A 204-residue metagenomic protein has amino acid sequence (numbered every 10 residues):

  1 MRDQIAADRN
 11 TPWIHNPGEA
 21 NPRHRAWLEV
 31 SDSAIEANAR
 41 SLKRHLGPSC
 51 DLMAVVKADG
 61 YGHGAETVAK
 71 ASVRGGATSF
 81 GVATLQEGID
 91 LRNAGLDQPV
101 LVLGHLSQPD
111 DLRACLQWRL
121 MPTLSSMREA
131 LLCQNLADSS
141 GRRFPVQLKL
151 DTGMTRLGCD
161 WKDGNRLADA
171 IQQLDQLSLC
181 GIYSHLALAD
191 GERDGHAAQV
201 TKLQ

Functional and structural regions predicted by a protein language model:
R2-V30, A34: Generic N-terminal amphipathic, Lys/Arg-enriched alpha-helix
P22, A26-V30, E36, C50-Q204: Active-site-proximal beta-alpha core segment in soluble small-molecule metabolic enzymes
I35-N38, L42: Alpha-helical packing segments of well-folded alpha/beta enzyme cores
H45: Conserved PLP-enzyme active-site core in the AAT-like
